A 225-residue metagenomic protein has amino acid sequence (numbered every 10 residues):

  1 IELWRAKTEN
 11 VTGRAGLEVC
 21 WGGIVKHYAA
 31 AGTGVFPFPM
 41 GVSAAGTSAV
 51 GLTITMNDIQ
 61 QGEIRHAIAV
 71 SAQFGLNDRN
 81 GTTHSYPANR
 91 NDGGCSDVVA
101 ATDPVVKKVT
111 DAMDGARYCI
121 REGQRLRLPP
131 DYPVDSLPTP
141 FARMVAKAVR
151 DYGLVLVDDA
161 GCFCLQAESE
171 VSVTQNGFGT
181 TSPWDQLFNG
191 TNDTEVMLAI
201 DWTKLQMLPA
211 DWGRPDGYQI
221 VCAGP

Functional and structural regions predicted by a protein language model:
I1-V145, R150, L154-A160, E170: A surface/extracellular/periplasmic glyco- and lipid-processing/surface-interacting theme
D159, F163-Q166, V171-P225: Helix-rich interaction surfaces within compact, conserved domain-sized segments that mediate assembly or partner
